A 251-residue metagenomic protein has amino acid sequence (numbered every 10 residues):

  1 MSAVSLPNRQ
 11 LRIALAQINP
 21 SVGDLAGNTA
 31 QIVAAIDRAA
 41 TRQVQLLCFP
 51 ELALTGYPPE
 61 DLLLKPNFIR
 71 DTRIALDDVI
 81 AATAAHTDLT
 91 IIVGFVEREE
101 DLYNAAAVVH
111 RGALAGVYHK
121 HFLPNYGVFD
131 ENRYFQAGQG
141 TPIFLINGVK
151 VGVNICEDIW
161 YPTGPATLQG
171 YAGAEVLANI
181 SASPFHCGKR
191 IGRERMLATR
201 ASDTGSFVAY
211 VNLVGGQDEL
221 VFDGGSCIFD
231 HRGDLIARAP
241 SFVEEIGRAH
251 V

Functional and structural regions predicted by a protein language model:
M1-H250: Enzyme catalytic cores with a strong preference for nitrogen-chemistry domains
